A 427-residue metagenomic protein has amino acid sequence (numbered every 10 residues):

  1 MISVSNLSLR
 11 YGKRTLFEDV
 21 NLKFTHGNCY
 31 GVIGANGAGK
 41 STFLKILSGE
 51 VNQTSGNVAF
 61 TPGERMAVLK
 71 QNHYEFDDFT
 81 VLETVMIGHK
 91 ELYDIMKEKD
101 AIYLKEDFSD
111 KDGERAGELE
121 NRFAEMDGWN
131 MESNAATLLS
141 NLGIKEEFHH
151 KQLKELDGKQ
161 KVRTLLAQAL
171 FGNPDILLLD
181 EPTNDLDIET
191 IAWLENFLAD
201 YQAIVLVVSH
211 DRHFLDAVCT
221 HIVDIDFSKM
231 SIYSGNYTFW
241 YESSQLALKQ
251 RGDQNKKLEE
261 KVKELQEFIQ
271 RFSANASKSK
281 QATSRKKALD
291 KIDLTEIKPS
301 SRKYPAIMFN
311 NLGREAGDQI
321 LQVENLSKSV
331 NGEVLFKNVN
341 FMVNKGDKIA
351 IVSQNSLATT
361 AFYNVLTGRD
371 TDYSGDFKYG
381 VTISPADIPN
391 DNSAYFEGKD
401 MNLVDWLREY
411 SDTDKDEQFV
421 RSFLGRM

Functional and structural regions predicted by a protein language model:
M1-N255, F309-M427: ABC ATP-binding cassette signature C-motif
S243-F268, F272-E296, S300: Intracellular alpha-helical coupling/juxtamembrane segments of multi-pass membrane proteins
Q266-A274, I307-G313, Q322: Alpha-helical coupling/stalk and coiled-coil linker elements that connect catalytic or binding modules and transmit
